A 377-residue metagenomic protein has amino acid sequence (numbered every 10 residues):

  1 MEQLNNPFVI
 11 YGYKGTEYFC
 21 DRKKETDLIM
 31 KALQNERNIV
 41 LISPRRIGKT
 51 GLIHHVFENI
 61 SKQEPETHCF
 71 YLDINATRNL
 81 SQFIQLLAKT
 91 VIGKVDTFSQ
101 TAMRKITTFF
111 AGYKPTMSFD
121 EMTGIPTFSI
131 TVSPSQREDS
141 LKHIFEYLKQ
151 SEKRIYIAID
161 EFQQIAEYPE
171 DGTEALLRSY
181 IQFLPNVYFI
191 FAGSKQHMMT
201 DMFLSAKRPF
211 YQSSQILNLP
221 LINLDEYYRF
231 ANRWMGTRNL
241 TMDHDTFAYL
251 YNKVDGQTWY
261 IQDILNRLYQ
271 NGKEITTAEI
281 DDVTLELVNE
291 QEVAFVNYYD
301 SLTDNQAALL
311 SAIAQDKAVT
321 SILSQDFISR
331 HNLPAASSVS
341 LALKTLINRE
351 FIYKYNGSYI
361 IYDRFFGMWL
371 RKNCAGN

Functional and structural regions predicted by a protein language model:
M1-I39, P44, N59-P65, Y353 (+1 more regions): A short, basic N-terminal segment
E2-F8, V293-N377: C-terminal leucine-rich, beta-strand-based interaction scaffolds used for sensing/assembly
I42-I47, G51-Y156, S337: P-loop NTPase nucleotide-binding core
N59, L176, R267, T345: Alpha-helical DNA-recognition elements
T127-K195, L204: Conserved Walker B catalytic segment
D201-N252, E274-I275: Helix-loop-helix "sensor" segment of P-loop NTPases
F247-A248, Q270-Q291: Conserved C-terminal helix/linker of AAA+ ATPases
F247-K253, W259-K273, A308-S311, K344: C-terminal helical "lid" of AAA+/P-loop NTPase domains
